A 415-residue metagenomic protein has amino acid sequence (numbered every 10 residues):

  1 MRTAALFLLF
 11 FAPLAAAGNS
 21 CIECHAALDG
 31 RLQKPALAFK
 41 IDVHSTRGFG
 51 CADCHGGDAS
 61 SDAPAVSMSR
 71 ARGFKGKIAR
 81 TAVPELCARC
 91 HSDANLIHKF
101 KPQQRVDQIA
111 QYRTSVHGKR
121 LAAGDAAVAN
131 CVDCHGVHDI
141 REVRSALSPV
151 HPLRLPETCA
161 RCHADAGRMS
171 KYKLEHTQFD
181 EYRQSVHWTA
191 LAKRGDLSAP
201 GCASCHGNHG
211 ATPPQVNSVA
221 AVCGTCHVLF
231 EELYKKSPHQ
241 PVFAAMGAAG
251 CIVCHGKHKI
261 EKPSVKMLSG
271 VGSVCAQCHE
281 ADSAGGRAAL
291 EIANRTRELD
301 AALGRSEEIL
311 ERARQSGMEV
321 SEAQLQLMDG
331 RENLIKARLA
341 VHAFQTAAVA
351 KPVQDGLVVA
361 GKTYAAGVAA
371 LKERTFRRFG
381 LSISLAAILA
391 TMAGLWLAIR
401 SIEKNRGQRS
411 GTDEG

Functional and structural regions predicted by a protein language model:
T3-L14: Sec-dependent N-terminal signal peptides
L14-P352, G356-M392, D413-E414: Short sequence/structural segments immediately N-terminal
L389-G415: Juxtamembrane interface at the cytosolic side of transmembrane helices
